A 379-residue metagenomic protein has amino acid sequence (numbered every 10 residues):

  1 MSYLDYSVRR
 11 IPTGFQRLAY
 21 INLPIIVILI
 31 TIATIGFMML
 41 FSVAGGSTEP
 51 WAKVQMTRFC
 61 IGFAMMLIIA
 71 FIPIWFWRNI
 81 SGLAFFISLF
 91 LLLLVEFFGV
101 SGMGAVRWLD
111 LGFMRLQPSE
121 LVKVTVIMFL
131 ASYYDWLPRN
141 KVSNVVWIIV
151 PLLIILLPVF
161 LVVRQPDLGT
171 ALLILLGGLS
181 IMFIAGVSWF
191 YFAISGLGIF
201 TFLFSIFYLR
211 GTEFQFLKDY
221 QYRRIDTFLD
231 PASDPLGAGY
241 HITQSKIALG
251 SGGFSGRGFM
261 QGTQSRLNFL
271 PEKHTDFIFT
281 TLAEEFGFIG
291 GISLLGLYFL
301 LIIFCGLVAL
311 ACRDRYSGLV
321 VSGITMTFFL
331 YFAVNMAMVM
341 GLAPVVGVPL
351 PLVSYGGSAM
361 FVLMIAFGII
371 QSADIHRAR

Functional and structural regions predicted by a protein language model:
M1-P12, L40, V334-R379: A juxtamembrane structural motif centered on a specific transmembrane helix
Y6-A19, G46: Cytosolic juxtamembrane amphipathic/interface segments immediately preceding and feeding into a transmembrane helix
I26-A238, T280-G341, I365, I369: Hydrophobic alpha-helical transmembrane segments of multi-pass inner membrane proteins, especially in bacterial systems
D167-L172, R257-G262, K273-T275, I292 (+2 more regions): Transmembrane helix boundary and interhelical junction motifs in multipass membrane proteins
L249, G253-I289, Y316: Long extracytoplasmic/lumenal interhelical loops at the membrane interface of multi-pass membrane proteins
